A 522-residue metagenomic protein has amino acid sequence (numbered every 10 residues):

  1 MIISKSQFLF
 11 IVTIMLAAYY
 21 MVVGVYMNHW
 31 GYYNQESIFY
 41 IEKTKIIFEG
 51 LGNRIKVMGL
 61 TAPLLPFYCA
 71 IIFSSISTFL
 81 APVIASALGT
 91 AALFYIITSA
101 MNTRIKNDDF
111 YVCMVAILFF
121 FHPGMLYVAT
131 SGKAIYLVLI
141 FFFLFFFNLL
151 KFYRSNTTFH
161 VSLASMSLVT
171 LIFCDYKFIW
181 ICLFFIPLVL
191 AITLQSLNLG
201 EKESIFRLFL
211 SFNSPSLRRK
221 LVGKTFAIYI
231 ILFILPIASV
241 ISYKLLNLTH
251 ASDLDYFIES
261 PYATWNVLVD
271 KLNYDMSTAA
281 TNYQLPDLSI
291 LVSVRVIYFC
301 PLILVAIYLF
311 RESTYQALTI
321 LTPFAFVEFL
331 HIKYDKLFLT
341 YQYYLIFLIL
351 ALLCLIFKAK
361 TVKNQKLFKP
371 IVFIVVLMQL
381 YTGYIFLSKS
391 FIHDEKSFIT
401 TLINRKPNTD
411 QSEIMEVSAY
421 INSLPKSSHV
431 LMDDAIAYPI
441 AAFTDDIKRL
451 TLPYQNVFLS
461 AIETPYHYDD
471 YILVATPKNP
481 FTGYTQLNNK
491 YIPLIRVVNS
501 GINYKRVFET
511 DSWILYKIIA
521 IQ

Functional and structural regions predicted by a protein language model:
T13, F110, M166, A359-S397: Signature aromatic-anchored transmembrane alpha helix within multi-pass, membrane-resident enzymes that catalyze glycan
Y26-K43, R54-C69, I76, H250-I258 (+1 more regions): Extracytoplasmic catalytic/substrate-binding loops of multi-pass membrane glycan-assembly enzymes
Y40, V375-I436: Membrane-embedded, lumen/periplasm-facing catalytic core of multi-pass transferases that use lipid-linked donors
I84-K106, F121, F141-N148, I303-L309: Transmembrane-helix motifs of polytopic, lipid-linked glycan transferases
I179, L183-Y283, S293-Y298: Membrane-lumen/periplasm interface segments of specific transmembrane helices in polyprenyl phosphate-linked
P286-A317, A351-C354: Hydrophobic, aromatic-rich transmembrane alpha-helices and their immediate juxtamembrane boundary segments
P407-Q455, D469-P480, Y516: Short periplasmic/luminal acceptor-recognition loop of GT-C membrane glycosyltransferases, typified by
V457-I521: Periplasmic/luminal catalytic loop of GT-C fold multi-pass membrane glycosyltransferases that transfer sugars from
